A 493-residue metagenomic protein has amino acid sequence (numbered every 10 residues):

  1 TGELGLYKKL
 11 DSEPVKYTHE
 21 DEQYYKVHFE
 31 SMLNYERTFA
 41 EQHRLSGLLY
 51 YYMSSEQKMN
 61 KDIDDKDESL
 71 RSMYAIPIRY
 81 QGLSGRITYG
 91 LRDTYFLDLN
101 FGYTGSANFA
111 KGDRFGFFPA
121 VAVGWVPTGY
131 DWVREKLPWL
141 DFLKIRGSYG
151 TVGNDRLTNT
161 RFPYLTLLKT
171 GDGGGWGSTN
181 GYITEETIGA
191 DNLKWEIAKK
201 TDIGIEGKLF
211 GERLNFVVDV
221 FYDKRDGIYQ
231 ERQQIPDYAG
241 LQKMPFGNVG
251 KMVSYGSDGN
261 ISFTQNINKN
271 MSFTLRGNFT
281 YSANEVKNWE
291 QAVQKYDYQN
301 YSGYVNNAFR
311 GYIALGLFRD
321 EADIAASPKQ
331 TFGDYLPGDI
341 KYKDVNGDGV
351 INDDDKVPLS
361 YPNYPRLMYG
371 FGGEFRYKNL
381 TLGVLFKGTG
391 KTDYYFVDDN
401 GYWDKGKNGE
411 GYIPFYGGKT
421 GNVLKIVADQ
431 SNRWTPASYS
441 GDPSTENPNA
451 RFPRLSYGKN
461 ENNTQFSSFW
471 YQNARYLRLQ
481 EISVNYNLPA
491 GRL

Functional and structural regions predicted by a protein language model:
T1, G5-R310, N462, F466-L493: Extracellular/periplasmic, surface-exposed regions of secreted and cell-surface proteins
R86, F332, G372: Short, surface-exposed charged micro-motifs
S106-A107, R225-D226, Y361-P362, K391-D393: A short local loop/turn or secondary-structure capping micro-motif enriched for an aromatic residue
P138-D141, R225, E285, E374-Q465 (+1 more regions): C-terminal beta-signal and adjacent terminal beta-strands/loops of Gram-negative outer-membrane beta-barrel proteins
T187, D355-L359, R366-F371: Glycine-rich, charged/polar anion/phosphate-binding loops that engage phosphate groups from diverse ligands
G250, T264-N363, Y394, G401-D404 (+1 more regions): Conserved small-residue
N278-T280, L367, F371-T381: P-loop NTPase catalytic cores that bind/hydrolyze ATP
